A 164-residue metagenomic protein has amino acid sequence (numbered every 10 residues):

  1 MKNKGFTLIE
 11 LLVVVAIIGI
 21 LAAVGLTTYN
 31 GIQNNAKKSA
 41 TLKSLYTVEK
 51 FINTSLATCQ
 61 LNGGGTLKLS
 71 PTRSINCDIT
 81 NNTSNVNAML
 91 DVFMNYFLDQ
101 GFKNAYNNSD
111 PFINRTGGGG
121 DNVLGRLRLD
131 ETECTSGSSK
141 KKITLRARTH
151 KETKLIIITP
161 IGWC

Functional and structural regions predicted by a protein language model:
K2-N30: N-terminal single-pass transmembrane signal-anchor helix
F6, Y29-I32, S55-L56, V123-L124: Broad hydrophobic/π-residue packing in well-ordered secondary structure
V13, I18-V24, K43, V48 (+4 more regions): Alpha-helical protein-protein interaction elements
G31-N34, I143: Extracellular/lumenal glycan-associated surfaces
N34-G63: Membrane-proximal N-terminal amphipathic helix
A57-C164: Periplasmic/extracellular, small/polar-rich flexible segments of pilin-like filament-forming proteins
